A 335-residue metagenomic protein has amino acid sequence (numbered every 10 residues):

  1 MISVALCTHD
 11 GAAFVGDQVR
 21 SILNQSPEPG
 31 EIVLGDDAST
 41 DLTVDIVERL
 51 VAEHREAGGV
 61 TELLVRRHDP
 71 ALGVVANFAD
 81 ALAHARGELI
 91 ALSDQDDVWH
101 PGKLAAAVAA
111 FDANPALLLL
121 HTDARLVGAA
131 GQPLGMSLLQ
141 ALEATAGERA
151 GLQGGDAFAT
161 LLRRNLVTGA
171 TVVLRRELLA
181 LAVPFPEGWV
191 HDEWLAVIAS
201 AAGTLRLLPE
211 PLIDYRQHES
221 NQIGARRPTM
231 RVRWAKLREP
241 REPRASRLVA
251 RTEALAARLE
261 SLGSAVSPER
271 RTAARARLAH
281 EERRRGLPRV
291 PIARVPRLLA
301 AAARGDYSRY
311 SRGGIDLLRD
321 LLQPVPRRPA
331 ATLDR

Functional and structural regions predicted by a protein language model:
M1-P228: Nucleotide-sugar donor-binding/catalytic module of glycosyltransferases that assemble extracellular/cell-envelope
L161, E187-W189, E193-W194, L205 (+1 more regions): C-terminal subregions of glycosyltransferases and related glycan-biosynthesis enzymes
